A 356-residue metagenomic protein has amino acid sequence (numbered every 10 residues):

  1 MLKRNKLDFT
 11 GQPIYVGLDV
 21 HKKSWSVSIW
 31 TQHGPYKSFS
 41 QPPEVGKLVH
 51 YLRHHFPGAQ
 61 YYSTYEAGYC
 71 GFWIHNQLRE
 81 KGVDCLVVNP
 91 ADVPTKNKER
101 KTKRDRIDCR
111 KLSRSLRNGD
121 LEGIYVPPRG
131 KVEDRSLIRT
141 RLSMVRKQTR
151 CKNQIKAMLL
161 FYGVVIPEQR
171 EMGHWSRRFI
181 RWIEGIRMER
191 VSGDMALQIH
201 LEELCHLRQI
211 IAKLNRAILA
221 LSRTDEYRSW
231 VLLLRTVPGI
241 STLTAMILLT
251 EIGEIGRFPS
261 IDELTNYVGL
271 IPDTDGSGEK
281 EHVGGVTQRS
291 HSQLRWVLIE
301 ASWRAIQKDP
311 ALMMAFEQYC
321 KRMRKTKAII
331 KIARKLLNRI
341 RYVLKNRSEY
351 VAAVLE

Functional and structural regions predicted by a protein language model:
L7-W30, L112: Gly/Thr-rich phosphate-binding beta-strand-loop-beta motif of the actin/hexokinase/Hsp70
W30-Q60: Nucleic-acid-processing active sites and adjacent nucleic-acid-binding tracks, predominantly divalent metal-dependent
Q60-G68: Short glycine-rich phosphate-binding loop at a beta-alpha junction
L86-P127, V132, F179, K280-R289: Short alpha-helix plus adjacent loop in nuclease-associated cores
L142-L233: Glycine-rich, often acidic, oxyanion-interacting loops/wings at catalytic, nucleic-acid, or phospho-protein interfaces
L232-K325: Phosphate-backbone recognition surface of nucleic-acid-processing proteins
E279, E317-E356: Low-complexity, acidic/Ser/Thr- and charged residue-rich accessory regions of DNA metabolism proteins
